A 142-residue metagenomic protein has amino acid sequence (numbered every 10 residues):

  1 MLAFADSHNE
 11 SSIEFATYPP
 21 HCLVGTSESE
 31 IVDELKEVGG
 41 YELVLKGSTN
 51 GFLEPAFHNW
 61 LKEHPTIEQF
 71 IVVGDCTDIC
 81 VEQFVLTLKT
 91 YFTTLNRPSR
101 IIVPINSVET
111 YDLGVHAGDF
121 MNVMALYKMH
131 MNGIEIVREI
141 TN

Functional and structural regions predicted by a protein language model:
M1-E10: Von Willebrand factor
N9-S11, P19-N142: Active-site-adjacent betaalpha module
A16: Phosphate-ester processing/binding pockets and catalytic centers
